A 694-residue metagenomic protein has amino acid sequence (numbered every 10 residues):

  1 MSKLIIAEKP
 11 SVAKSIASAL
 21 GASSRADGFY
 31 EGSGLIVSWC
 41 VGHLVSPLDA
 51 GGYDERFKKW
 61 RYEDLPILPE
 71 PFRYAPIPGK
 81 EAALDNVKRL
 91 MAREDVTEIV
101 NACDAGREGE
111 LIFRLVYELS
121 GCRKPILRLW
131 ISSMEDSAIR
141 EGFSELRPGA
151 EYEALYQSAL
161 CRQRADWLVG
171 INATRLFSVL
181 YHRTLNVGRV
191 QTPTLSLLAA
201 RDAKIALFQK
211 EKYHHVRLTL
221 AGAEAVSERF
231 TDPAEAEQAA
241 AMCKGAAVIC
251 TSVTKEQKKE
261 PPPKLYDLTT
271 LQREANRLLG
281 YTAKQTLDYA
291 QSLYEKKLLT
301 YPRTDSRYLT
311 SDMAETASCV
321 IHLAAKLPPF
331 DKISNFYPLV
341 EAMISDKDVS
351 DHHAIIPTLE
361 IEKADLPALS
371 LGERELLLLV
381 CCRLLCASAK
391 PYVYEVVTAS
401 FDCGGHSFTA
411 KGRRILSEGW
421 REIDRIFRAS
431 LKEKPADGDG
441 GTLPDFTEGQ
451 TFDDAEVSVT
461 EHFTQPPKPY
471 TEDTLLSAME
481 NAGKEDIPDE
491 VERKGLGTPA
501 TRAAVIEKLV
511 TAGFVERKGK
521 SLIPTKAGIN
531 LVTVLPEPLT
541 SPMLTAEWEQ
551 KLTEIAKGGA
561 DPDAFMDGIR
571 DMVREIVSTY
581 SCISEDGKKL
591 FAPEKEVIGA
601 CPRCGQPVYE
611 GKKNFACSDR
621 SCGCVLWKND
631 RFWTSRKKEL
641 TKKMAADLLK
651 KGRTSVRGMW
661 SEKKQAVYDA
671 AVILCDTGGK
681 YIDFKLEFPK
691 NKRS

Functional and structural regions predicted by a protein language model:
M1-Q163, W167, P338, P466: Intrinsically disordered, low-complexity regulatory segments
M1-S2, V100-A105, H182-T184, K255-K264 (+3 more regions): Conserved short loop/turn motifs at secondary-structure junctions
S2-L4, K80, M91, L119 (+4 more regions): Basic, low-complexity terminal or inter-domain segments flanking catalytic cores
P10-A17, G34-V37, V41, I77-K88 (+19 more regions): Amphipathic alpha-helical transducer elements in NTP-driven molecular machines
E31-S33, T219-A223, D402-H406, K664: Short strand-coil-strand connectors
E94, D136-L220, K255-K259: C-terminal or mid-to-C-terminal helical accessory/interaction module adjacent to the motor/catalytic core
A150, P233-Y266, Q272: Metal- or metallocofactor-binding catalytic centers and their adjacent structured scaffolds across diverse enzyme
